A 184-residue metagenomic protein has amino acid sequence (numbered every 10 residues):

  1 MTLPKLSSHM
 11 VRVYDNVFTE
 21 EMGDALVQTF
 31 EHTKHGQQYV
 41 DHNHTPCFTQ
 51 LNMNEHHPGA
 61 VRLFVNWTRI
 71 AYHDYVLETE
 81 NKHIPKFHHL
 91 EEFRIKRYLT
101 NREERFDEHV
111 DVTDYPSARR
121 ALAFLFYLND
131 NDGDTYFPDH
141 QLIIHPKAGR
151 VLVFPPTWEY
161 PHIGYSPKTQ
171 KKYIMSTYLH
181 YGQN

Functional and structural regions predicted by a protein language model:
M1-E92: Non-heme Fe(II)/2-oxoglutarate
T29-F30, F64-Y72, A121-N129, L179-Q183: Short, Φ-rich (hydrophobic/aromatic) sequence segments
F87, E104, A118-R120, K171: Residue-level preference for beta-strand/loop junctions
H88-E104: A short glycine-rich, His/Asp/Glu-containing loop-to-beta-strand
I95-L99, D114-G133: Short, conserved beta-strand element in jelly-roll/cupin
R105-T113: Histidine-centered catalytic micro-motifs
R120, D130-N184: Catalytic core of Fe(II)/2-oxoglutarate
